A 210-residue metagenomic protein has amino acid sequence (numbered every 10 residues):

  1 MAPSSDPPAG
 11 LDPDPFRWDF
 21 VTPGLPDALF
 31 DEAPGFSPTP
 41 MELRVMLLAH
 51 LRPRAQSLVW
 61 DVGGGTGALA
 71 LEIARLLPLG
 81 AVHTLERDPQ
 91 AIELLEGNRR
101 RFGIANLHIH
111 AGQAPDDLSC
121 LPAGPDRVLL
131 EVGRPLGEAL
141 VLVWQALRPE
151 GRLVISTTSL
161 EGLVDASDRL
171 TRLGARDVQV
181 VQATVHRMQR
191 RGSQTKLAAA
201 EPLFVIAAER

Functional and structural regions predicted by a protein language model:
M1-A55, W60, Q90-F102, L197: Class I SAM-dependent transferase core
G63: Conserved S-adenosyl-L-methionine
T66-P78: Conserved SAM-binding loop of SAM-dependent methyltransferases across substrates and taxa, primarily the Class I
L79-H83: Short beta-strand element of Class I
L85-P125: S-adenosyl-L-methionine
E86-A91, V132-P135, T158: Short beta->alpha hinge that forms the Motif I/post-I loop of the SAM-binding pocket
I109-I155: Active-site segment flanking the S-adenosylmethionine/decSAM binding pocket in AdoMet-dependent transferases
W144-F204: C-terminal substrate-binding/active-site "lid" region of AdoMet-derived donor-dependent transferases
